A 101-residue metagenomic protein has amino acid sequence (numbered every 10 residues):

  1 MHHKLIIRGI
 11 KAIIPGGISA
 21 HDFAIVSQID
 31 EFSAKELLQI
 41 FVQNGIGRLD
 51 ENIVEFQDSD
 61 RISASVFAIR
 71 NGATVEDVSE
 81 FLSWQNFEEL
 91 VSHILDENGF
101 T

Functional and structural regions predicted by a protein language model:
M1-T101: Mixed-charge (Asp/Glu-Lys/Arg
